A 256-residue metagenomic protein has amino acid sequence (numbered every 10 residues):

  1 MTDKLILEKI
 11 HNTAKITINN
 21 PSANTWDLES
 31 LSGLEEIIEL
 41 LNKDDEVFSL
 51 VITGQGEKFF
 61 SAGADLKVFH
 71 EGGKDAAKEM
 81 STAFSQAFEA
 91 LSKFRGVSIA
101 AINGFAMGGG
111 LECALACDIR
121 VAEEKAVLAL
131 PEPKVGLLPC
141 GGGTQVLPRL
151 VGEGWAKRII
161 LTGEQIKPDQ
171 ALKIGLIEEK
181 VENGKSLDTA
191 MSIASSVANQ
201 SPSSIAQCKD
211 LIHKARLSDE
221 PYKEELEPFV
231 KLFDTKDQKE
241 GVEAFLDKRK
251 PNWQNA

Functional and structural regions predicted by a protein language model:
M1-T53, E89: Conserved CoA-thioester-binding segment of acyl-CoA-metabolizing enzymes
T2, E243-A256: Terminal low-complexity tails and localization/encapsulation signals of metabolic enzymes
E46, G54-E89, A106, L217: Glycine- (often His-adjacent) and acidic-residue-rich active-site loop that binds/positions the CoA thioester
A87, L91-K93, A101, M107-L161 (+1 more regions): CoA-thioester-processing core
V121-A126, P168, I177-E224, V230 (+2 more regions): C-terminal long alpha-helix characteristic of the crotonase
E164-Q170: Acidic, divalent-metal-coordinating active-site segment for phosphoryl/phosphodiester hydrolysis, typified by short
